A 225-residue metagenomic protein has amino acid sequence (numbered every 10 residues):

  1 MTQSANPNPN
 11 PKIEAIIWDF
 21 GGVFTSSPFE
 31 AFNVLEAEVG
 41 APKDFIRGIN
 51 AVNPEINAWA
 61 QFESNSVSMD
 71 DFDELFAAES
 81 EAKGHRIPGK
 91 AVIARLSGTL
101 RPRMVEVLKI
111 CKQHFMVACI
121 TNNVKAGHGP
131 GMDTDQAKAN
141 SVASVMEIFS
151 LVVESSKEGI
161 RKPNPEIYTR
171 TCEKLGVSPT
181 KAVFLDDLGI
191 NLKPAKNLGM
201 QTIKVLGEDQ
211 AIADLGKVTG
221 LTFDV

Functional and structural regions predicted by a protein language model:
T2-E14, W18, V124-V225: Asp-based, Mg2+/Mn2+-dependent phosphohydrolase catalytic module
N6-P102, Q113, V124, H128: N-terminal helical cap/lid subdomain that shapes the substrate entry/recognition surface in HAD-like hydrolases
D19-G22, N65, C111, C119 (+2 more regions): Generic structural signal for small/hydrophobic residues in well-ordered secondary structure, especially within
E30-V34, N57, D71, L75 (+5 more regions): Alpha-helical elements of Rossmann-like donor-binding domains used by nucleotide-donor carbohydrate transfer enzymes
T99-E106, A137, E166: Short, conserved clusters of charged catalytic residues that mark active-site and nucleotide-handling motifs
K109-K112, G176: Residue-level signal for alpha-helix termini/capping positions
M116-A118, Q201: Proline-centered loop/turn at the N-terminus of a beta-strand
